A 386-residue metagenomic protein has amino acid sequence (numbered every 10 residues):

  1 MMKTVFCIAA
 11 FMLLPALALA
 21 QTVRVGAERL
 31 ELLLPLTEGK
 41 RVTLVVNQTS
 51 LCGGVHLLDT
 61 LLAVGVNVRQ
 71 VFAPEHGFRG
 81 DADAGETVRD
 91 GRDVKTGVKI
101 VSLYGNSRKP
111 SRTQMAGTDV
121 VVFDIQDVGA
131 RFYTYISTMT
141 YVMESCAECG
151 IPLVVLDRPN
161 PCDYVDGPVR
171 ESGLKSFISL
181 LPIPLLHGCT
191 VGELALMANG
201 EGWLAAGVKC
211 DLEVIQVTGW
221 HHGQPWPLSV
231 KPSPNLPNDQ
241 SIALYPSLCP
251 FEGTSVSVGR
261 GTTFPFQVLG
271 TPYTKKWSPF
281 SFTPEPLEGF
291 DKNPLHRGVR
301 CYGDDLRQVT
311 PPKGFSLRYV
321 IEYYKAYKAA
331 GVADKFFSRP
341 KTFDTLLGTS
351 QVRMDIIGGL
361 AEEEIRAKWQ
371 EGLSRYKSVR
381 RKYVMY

Functional and structural regions predicted by a protein language model:
M1-T22: Bacterial Sec-dependent N-terminal signal peptides
R69-H76, L156: Short internal beta-strands
G80-G85, V154-K175: Glycine-rich, charge-decorated loop segments at or immediately adjacent to ligand/cofactor-binding or catalytic sites
V88-G117, A130: Glycine-rich oxoanion-binding loops at beta->alpha junctions
D127-M139: Glycine/threonine-rich flexible loop motifs
L174-P246: Conserved anion/nucleotide-ligand pocket segment
T218-R297: Glycine-rich, aromatic-lined ligand/substrate-binding cores of catalytic and carbohydrate-binding domains
P265, L269-Q370: Conserved functional hotspot residues or short segments at active or partner-binding sites across diverse domains
